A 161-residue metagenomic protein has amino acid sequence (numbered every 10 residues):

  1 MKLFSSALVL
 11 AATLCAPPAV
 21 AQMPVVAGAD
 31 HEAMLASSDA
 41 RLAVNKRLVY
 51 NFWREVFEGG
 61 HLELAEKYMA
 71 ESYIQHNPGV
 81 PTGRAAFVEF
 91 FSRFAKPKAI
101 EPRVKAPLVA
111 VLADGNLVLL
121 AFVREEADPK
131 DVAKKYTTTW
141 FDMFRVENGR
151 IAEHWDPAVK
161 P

Functional and structural regions predicted by a protein language model:
M1-A7: Bacterial N-terminal signal peptides that target proteins for export
A16-P17: N-terminal signal peptide c-region/cleavage motif recognized by signal peptidases
A21-E55, G59-K67: Short, low-complexity N-terminal intrinsically disordered segments enriched in polar/charged residues
V49, A113-R124: A short hydrophobic beta-strand element
L62-K67, E71-D114: A solvent-exposed, acidic/Ser-Thr-rich amphipathic alpha-helical stretch
A65-Y68, A113-L117, F144-A152: Short, solvent-exposed coil/turn segments at beta-strand boundaries
K96-I100, E126-Y136: Short, cysteine-centered beta-strand-loop-beta hairpins and adjacent loop/turn segments enriched in charged/polar
T137-P161: Short beta-strand edge/turn micro-motifs at domain boundaries
